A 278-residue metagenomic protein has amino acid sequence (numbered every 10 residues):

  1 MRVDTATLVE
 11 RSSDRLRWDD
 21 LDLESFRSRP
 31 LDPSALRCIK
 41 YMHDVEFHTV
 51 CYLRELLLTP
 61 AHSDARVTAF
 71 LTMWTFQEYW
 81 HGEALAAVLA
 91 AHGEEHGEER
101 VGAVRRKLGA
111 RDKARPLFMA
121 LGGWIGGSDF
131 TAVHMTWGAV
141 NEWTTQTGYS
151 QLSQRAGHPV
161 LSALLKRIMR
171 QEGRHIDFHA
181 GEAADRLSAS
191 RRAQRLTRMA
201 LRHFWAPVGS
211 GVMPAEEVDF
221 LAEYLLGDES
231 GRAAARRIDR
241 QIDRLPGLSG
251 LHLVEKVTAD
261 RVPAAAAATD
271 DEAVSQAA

Functional and structural regions predicted by a protein language model:
M1-A278: Non-heme di-metal
